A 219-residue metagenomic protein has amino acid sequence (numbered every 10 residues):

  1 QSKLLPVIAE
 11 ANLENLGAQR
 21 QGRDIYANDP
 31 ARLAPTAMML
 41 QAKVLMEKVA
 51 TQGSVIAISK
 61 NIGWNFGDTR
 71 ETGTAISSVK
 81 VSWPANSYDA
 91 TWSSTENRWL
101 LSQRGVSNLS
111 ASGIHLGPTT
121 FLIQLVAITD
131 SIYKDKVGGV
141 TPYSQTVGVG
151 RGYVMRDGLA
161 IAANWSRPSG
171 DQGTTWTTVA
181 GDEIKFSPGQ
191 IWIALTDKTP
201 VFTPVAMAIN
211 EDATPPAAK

Functional and structural regions predicted by a protein language model:
Q1-K219: A surface/extracellular/periplasmic glyco- and lipid-processing/surface-interacting theme
